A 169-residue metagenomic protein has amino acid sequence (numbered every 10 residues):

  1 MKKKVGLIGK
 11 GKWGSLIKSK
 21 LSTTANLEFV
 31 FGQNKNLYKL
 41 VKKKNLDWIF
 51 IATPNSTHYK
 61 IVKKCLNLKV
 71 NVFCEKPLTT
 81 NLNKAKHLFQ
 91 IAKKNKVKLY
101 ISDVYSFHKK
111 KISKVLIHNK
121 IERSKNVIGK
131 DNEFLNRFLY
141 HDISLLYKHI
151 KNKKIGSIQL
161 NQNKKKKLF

Functional and structural regions predicted by a protein language model:
M1-K35, K39: N-terminal Rossmann-like dinucleotide-binding module
E28, D47, I117-N119: Conserved acidic residues
N34-F89: Beta-loop-alpha module in the N-terminal Rossmann-like domain of NAD(P)-dependent dehydrogenases, especially those
T79-N132, D142: A contiguous active-site-proximal alpha/beta segment in oxidoreductase catalytic domains
K125-F169: Rossmann-like dinucleotide-binding domain that binds NAD(P)(H)
